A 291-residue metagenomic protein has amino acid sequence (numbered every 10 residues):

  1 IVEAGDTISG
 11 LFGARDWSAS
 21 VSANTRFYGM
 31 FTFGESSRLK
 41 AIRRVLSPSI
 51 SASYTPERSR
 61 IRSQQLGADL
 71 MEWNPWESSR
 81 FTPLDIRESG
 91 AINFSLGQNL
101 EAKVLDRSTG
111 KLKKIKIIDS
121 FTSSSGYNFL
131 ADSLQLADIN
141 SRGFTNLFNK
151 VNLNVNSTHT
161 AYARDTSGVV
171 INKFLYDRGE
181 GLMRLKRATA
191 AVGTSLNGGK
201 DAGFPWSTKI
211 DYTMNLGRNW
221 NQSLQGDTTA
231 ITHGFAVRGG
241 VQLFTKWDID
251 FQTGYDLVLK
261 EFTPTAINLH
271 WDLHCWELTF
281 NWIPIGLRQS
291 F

Functional and structural regions predicted by a protein language model:
I1-P284, R288-F291: Outer-membrane beta-barrel translocator/pore domains, especially the C-terminal barrels of Gram-negative outer-membrane
